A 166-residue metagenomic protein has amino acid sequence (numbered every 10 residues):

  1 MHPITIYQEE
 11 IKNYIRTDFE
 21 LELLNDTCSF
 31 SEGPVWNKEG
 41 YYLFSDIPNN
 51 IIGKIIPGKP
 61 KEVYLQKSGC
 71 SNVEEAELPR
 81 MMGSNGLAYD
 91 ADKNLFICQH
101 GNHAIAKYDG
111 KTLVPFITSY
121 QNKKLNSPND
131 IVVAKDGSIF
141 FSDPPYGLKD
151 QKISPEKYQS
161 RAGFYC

Functional and structural regions predicted by a protein language model:
M1-C166: Sequence-structural signature of mature extracellular/luminal beta-sheet repeat domains, prominently beta-propellers
